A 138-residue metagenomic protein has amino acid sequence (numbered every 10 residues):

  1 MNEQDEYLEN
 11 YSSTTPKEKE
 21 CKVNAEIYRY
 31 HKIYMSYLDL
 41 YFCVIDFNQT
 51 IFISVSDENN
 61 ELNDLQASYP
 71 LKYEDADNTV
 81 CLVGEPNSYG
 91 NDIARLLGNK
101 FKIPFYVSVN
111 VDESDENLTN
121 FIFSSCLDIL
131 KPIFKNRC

Functional and structural regions predicted by a protein language model:
M1-D46: Charge-rich, low-complexity N-terminal segments
Y34-E74: Short, conserved "active-site rim" segments that organize catalytic pockets and cofactor/ligand binding
S54, C81, P104-D112: Short glycine-rich or small-residue beta-strand-to-loop segments that form or flank ligand, phosphate, metal/Fe-S
E61-K102: Short, internal acidic amphipathic alpha-helical interface segments that mediate docking to partner proteins
Y106-C138: Phosphate/ribose-phosphate-bearing ligand recognition and processing surfaces, centered on ADP-ribose/NAD(+/P+) systems
